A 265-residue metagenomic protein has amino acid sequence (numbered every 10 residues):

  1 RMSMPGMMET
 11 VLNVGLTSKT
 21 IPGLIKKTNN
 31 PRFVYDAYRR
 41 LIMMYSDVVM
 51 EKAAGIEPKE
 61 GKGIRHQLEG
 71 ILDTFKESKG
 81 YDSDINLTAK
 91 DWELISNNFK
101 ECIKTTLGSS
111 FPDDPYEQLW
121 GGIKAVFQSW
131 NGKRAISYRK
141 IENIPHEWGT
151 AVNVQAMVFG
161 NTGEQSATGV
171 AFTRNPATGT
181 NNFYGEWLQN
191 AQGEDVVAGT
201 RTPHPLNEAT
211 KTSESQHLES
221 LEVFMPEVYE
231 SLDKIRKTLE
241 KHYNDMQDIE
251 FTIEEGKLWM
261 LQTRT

Functional and structural regions predicted by a protein language model:
R1-T265: Nucleotide/phosphate-binding sheet-loop regions of phosphoryl- and nucleotidyl-transfer enzymes
